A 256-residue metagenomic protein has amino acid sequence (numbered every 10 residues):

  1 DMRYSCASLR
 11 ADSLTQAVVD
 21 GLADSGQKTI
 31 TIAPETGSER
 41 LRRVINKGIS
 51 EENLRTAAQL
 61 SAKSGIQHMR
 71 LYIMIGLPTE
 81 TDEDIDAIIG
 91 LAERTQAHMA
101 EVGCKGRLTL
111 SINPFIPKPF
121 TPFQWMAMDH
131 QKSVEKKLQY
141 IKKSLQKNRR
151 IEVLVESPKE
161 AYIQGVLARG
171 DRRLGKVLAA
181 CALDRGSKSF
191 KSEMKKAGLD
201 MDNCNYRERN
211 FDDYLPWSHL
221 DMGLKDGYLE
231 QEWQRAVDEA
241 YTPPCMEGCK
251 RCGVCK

Functional and structural regions predicted by a protein language model:
D1-R70, M74-R107: Conserved SAM/AdoMet-binding glycine-rich loop
R3, K63, H98-E101, T121 (+2 more regions): Intrinsically disordered or highly flexible coil/loop and linker segments, enriched in small and charged/polar residues
L9-S13, E35-S38, I75-G76, F115-P117 (+4 more regions): Short, glycine-/Ser/Thr-/acidic-enriched flexible segments
A17-V18, R40-I45, I75-E83, V102-K132 (+3 more regions): Flexible glycine/acidic-rich beta-alpha junction loops that bind and position SAM and/or redox cofactors in anaerobic
L60-Q67, T109-F115, L199-R207, C249-C252: Short, compositionally biased low-complexity segments
I85-R94, H130-I141: Well-ordered, non-membrane alpha-helical segments in soluble/globular domains
L138, S144-K256: Radical SAM enzyme core and accessory elements
